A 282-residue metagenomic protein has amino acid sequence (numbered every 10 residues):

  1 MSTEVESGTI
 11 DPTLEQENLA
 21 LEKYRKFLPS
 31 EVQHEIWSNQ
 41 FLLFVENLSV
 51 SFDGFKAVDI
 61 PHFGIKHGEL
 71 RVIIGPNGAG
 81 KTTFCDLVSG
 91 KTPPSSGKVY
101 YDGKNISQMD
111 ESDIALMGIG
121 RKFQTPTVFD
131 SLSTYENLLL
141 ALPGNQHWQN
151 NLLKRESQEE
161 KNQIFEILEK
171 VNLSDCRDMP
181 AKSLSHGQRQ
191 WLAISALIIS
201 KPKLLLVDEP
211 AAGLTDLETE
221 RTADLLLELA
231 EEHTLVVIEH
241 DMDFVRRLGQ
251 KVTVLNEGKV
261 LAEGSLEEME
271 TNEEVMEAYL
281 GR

Functional and structural regions predicted by a protein language model:
M1-S49: ABC-family P-loop ATPase nucleotide-binding domain
F27, Q33, L152-C176, D224: Conserved ABC ATPase "signature" region
I74-P76: The feature captures the beta-strand-to-loop junction immediately N-terminal to the Walker
S89: Helix-to-loop junction immediately C-terminal to a conserved catalytic motif
G97-K104, M117, E209: Conserved ABC transporter NBD signature motif
T219-E231: Helical segment within the ABC ATPase nucleotide-binding domain
